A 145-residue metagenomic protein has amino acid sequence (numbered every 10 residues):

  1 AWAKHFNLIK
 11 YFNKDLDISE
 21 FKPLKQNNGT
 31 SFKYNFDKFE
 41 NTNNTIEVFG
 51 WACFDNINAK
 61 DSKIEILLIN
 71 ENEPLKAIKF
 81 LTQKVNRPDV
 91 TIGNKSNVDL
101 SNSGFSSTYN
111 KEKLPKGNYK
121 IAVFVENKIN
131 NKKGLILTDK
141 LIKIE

Functional and structural regions predicted by a protein language model:
W2-E145: Basic, ligand-binding patches in group-transfer machinery, especially extracytoplasmic/periplasmic segments
